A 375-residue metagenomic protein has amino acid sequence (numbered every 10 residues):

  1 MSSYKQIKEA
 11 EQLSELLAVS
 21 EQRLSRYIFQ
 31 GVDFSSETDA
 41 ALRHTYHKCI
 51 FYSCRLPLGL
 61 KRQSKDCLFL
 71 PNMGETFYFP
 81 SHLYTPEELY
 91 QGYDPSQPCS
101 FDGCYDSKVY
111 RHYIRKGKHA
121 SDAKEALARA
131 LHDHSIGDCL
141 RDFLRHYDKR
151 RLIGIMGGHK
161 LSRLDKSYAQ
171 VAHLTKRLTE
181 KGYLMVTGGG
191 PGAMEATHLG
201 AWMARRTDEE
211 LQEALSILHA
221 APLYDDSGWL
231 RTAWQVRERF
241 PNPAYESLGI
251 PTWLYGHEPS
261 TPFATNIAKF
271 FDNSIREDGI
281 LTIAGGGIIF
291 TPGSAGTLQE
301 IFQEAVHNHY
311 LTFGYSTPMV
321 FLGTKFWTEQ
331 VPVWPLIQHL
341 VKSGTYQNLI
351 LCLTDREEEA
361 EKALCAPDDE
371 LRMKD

Functional and structural regions predicted by a protein language model:
M1-A126: Long, compositionally biased, glycine/small-hydrophobic-enriched stretches that function as flexible linkers, tethers
K8, I280-T282, Y315-D375: C-terminal functional extensions of proteins
F29-T38, H44-T45, R55, G192-F290: Acidic/glycine-enriched connector segments
S53, G285-V306, S316-F326: Glycine-rich anion-binding loop/nest that anchors nucleotide
H146-I153, P243-Y245: A short, charged/proline- and glycine-enriched loop that marks the coil->beta-strand transition at the N-terminal
R150-I155, K166-A214: N-terminal active-site beta-alpha-beta segment that forms phosphate/nucleotide-binding and substrate-recognition loops
L164, A193-T197, G296-Q303: Short glycine/serine/threonine-rich phosphate/pyrophosphate-binding segments that cradle anionic phosphate groups
L184-G189, I217-A220, L248-P251, T317-K325: Short internal beta-strands
